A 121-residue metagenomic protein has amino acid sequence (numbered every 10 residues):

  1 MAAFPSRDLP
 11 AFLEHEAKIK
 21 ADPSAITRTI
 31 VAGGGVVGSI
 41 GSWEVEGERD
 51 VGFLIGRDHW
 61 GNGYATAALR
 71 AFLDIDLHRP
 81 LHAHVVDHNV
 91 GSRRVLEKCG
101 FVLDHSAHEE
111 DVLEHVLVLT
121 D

Functional and structural regions predicted by a protein language model:
M1-D58, R70-A71, I75-H84, H88 (+1 more regions): GNAT-family acyltransferases
T66, H88-H105: Conserved active-site alpha-helix within GNAT-family acetyltransferase domains
